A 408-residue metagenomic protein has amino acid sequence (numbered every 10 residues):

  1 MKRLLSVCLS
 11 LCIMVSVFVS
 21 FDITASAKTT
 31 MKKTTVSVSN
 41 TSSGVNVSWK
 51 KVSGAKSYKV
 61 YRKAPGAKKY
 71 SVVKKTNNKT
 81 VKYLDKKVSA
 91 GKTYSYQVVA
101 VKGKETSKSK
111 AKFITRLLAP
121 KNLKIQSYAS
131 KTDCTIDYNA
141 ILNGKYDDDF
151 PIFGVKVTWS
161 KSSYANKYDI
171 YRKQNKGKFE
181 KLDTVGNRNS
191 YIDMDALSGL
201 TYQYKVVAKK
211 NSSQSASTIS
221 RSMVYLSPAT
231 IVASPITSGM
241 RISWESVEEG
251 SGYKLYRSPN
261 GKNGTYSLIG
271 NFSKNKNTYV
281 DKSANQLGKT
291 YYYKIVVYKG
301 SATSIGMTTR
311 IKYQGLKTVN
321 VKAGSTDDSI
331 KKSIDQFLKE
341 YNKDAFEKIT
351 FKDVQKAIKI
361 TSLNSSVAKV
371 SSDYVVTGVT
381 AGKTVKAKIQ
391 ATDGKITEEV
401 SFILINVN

Functional and structural regions predicted by a protein language model:
M1-L4: Positively charged n-region of N-terminal signal peptides that target proteins for export
V15-T24: C-terminal segment of classical bacterial N-terminal signal peptides
A25-G54, A90, K102-S163, S198 (+3 more regions): Pro/Thr/Ser/Gly-rich low-complexity, intrinsically disordered linker/stalk tracts
S39-N46, N77-K82, S130-T132, P151-F153 (+5 more regions): Ser/Thr- and Asn-enriched, surface-exposed coil loops between beta-strands
K56-Y58, Y164-Y168, E249-Y253, V354-I358: Solvent-exposed loop segments of extracellular immunoglobulin-like
K59-S89, D169-L197, K254-L287: Recognizes extended acidic, P/S/T-rich segments that occur within or adjacent to Ig-like beta-sandwich modules
D85-K104, D193-S212, D281-A302: Beta-strand-rich modules
Q314-N408: Extracytoplasmic soluble-region selector
